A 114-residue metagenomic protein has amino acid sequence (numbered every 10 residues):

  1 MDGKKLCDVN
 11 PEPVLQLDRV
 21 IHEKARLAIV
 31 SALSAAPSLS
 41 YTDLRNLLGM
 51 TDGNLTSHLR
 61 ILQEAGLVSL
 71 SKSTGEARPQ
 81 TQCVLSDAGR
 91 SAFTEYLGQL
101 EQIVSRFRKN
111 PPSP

Functional and structural regions predicted by a protein language model:
M1-V14, S31, R90-P114: Amphipathic alpha-helical dimerization/coiled-coil segments that flank or bridge DNA-binding/regulatory modules
V9-N10, D43, A65-G66: Short hydrophobic/aromatic segments of transmembrane alpha-helices and their interfaces
P13-N54, S73-V84, S91: N-terminal helix-turn-helix DNA-binding core of bacterial DNA-binding proteins
L48-T51, I61-Q63, P112-P114: Juxtamembrane/interface motifs at transmembrane-helix termini
H58: Residues within the DNA-recognition helix of helix-turn-helix
I61-K109: Charged, amphipathic alpha-helical coiled-coil/dimerization segments
